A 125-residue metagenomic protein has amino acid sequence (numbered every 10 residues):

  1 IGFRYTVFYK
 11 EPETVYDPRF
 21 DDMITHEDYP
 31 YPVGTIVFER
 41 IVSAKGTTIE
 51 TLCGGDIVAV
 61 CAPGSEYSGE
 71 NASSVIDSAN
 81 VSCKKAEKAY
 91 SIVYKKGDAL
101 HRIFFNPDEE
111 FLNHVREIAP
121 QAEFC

Functional and structural regions predicted by a protein language model:
I1, Y16, H26-E27, E123-C125: Eukaryotic intrinsically disordered, low-complexity regulatory linkers and tails enriched in Ser/Thr/Pro
I1-T6, K10-E13, R19-D22: Alpha-helical transmembrane spans
G2, F38-I76: Phosphoinositide-binding peripheral membrane targeting modules
G2-F3, P32-G34, E87-Y90, A99-L100: Short, surface-exposed beta-edge/turn micro-motifs
F8-K10, E39-I41, N106: Surface loops and adjacent helix of pleckstrin homology
I36-R40, Y90-Y94: Short polybasic amphipathic segments
S78-N80, S91-V93, D98-E110: Canonical phosphoinositide-binding patch of PH/PH-like domains
L100, D108-E117, Q121-C125: Glycine-rich, low-complexity intrinsically disordered segments
